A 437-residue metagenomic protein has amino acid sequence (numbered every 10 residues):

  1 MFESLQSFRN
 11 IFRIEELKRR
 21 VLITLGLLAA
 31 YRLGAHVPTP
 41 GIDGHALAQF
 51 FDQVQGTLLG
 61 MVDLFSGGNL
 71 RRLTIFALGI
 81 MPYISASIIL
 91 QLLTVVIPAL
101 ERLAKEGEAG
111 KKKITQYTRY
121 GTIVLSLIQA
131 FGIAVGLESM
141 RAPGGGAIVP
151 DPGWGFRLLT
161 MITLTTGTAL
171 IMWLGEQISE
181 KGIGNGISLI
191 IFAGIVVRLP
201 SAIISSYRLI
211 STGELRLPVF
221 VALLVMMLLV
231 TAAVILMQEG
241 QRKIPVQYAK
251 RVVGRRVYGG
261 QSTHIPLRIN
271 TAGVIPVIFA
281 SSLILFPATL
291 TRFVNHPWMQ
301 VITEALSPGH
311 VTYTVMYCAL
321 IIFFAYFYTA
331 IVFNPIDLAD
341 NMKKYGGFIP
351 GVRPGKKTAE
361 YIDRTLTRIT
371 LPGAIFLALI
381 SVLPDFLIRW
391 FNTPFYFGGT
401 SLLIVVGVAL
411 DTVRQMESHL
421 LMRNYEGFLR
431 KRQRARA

Functional and structural regions predicted by a protein language model:
M1-A104, A109-A437: N-terminal cationic and glycine-rich segments that engage phosphates or anionic surfaces
